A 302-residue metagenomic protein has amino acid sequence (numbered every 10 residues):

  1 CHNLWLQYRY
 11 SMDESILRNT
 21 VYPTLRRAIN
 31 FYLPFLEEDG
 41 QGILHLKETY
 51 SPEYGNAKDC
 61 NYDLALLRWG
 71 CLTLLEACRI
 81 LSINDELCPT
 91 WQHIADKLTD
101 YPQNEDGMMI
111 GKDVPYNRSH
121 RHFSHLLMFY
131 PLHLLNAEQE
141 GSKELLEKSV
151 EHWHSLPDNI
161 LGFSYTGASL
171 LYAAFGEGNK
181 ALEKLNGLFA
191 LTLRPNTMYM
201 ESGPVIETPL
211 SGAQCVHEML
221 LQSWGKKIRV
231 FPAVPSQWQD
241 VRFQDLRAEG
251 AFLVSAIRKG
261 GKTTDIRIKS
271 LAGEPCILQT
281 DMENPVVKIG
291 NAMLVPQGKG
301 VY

Functional and structural regions predicted by a protein language model:
C1-S15, N19-P23, L64-K227, T264: Active-site core of glycosidic bond-cleaving carbohydrate-active enzymes
W5, M12-D13, V21-Y22, N30 (+3 more regions): An acidic- and aromatic-residue-enriched active-site/binding cleft used to recognize and process polar
R26-I80: Acidic/histidine-rich catalytic neighborhood
E38-D39, N104, S270: Acidic surface patches and DE-rich sequence motifs
Q41-G42, D106-G107, A251, G261: Detector for glycine-centered tight turns/loop "hinges" at secondary-structure junctions
G42, D63, H125-L127, R242 (+2 more regions): Residues that flank catalytic or metal-binding motifs in active/ligand-binding sites
K47-T49, W91-D96, F231-W238: A glycine-rich phosphate-binding loop feature that marks nucleotide/adenosyl-phosphate handling sites
N179-Y302: Non-catalytic C-terminal accessory modules of carbohydrate-active enzymes
